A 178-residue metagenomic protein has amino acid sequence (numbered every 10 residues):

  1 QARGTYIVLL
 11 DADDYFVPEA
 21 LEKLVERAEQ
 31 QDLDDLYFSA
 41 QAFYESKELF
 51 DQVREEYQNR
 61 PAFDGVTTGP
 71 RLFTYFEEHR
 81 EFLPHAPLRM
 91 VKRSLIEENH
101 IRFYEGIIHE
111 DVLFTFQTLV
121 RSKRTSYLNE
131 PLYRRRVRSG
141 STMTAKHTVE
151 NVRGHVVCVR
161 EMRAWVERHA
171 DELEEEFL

Functional and structural regions predicted by a protein language model:
Q1-A2: Glycine-rich, basic loop-to-helix element that forms the pyrophosphate-binding segment of sugar-nucleotide handling
I7: Short aromatic/hydrophobic "clamp" motif used to bind/position activated sugar donors
A12-S126, R136-E150: Donor-binding/catalytic cores of nucleotide-activated saccharide and glycerol-phosphate transferases/polymerases
N129: A cytosolic small-molecule/anion-sensing beta-strand core signal
R134-L178: C-terminal subregions of glycosyltransferases and related glycan-biosynthesis enzymes
